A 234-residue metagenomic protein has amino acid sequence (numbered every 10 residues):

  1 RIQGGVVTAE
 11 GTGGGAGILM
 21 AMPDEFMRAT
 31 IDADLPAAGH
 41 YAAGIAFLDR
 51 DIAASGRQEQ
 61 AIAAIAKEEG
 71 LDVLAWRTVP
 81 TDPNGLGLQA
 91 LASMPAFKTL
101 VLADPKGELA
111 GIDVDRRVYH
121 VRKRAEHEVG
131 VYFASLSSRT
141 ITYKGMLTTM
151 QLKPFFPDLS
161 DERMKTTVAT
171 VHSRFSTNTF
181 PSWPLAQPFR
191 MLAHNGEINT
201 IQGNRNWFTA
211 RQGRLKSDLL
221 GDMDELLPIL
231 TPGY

Functional and structural regions predicted by a protein language model:
R1-Y234: Conserved short alpha-helical segments that host acidic/polar catalytic motifs at enzyme active sites
